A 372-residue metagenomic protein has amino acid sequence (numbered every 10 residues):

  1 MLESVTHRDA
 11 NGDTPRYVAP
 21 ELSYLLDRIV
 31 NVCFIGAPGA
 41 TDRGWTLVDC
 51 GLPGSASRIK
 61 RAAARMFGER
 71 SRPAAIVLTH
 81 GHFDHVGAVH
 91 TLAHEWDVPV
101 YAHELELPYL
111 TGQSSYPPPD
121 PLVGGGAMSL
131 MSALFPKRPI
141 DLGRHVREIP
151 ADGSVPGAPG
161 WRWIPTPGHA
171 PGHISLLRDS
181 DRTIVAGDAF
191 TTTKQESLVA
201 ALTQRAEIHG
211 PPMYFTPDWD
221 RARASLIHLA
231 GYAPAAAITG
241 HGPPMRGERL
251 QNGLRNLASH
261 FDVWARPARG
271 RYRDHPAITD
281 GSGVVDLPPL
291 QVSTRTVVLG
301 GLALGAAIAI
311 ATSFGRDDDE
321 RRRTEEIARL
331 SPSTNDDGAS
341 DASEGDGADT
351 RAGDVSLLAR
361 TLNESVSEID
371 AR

Functional and structural regions predicted by a protein language model:
M1-R8, P38, D42, G231 (+2 more regions): Intrinsically disordered, highly charged
L2-T6, E106-P165, P211-A230: Metallo-beta-lactamase
R8-E69, L176-G187, T192: Conserved beta-strand hairpin/beta-sheet module of binuclear metal-dependent hydrolase folds, prominently
T46-V48, V77, V100, T183-V185 (+1 more regions): Residue-level marker for buried hydrophobic side chains located in beta-strands that build the well-ordered beta-sheet
L52-G54, G160-P167, P171-E248: Metallo-beta-lactamase
G54-S57, A64-R147: Active-site HxH/HxHxD metal-binding segment of metal-dependent hydrolases
P119-G126, L130-M131, A236-R269: C-terminal/domain-terminus segments
P289-D318: Hydrophobic alpha-helical topogenic segments used for membrane insertion/localization
